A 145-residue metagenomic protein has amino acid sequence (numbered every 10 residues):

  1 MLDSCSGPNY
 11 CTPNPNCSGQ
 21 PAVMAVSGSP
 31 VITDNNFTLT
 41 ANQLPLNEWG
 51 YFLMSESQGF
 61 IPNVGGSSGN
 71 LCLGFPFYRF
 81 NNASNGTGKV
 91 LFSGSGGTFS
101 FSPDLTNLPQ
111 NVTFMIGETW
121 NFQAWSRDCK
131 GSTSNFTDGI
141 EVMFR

Functional and structural regions predicted by a protein language model:
M1-R145: Residue-level hotspots within well-ordered secondary structure
